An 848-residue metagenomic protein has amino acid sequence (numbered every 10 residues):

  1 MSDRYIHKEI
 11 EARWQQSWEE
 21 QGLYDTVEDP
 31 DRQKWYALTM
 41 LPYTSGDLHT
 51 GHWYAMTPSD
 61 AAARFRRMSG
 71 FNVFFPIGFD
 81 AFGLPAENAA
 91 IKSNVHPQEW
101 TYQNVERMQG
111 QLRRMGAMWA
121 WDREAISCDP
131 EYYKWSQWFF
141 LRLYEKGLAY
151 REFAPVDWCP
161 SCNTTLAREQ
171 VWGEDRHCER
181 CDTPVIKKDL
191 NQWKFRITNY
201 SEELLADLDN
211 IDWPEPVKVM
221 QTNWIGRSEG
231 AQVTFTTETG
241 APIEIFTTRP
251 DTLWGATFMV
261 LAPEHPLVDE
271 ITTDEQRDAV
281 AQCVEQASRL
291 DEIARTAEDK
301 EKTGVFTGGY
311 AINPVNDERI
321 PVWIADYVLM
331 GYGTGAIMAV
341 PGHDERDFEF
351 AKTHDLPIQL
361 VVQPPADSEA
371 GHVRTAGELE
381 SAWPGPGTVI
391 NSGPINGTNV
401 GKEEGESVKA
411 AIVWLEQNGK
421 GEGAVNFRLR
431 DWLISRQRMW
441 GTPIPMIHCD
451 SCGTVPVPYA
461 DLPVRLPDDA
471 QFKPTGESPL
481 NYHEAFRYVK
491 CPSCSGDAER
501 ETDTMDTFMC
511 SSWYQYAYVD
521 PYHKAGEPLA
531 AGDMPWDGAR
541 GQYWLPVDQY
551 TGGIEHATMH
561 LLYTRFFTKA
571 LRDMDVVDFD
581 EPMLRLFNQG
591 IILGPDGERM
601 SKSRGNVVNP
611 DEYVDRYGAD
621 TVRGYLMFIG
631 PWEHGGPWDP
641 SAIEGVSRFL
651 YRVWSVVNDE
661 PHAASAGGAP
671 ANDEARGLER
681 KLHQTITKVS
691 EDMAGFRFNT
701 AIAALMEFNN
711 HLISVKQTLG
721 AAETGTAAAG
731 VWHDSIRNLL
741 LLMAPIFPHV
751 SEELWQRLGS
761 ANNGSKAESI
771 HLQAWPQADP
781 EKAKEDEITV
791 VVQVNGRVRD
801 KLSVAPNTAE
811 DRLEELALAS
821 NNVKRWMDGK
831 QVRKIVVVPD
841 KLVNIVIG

Functional and structural regions predicted by a protein language model:
M1, M40-L48, A120-A125, L329-I337 (+10 more regions): Glycine- and acidic
M1-L38, R67-P76, E99-Q109, W213 (+2 more regions): Conserved oxyanion/phosphate-binding beta-strand-loop segments in alpha/beta enzyme cores
D3-Y5, I10-Q15, S136-Q363, T475 (+7 more regions): NTP-handling and nucleic-acid-processing catalytic cores
R4, R13, S17-Q21, K92-F246 (+7 more regions): Residue patterns forming the tRNA-binding/recognition surfaces of aminoacyl-tRNA synthetases and related DALR
V27-V95, E124-F139, T247-T248, P314-F350 (+1 more regions): N-terminal catalytic cores of NTP/NDP-binding nucleotidyl/phosphoryl-transfer enzymes
D80, E145-S161, G423-C452, T507 (+3 more regions): Helix-rich, typically C-terminal accessory recognition domains appended to large enzymatic cores
I243-H265, W432, R438-M439, I444 (+3 more regions): Conserved phosphate/anionic-ligand binding catalytic regions in large, soluble enzymes, centered on
G309-V315, R319-Y332, R487-H634: Alpha-helical recognition segments enriched in aromatics with Gly/Pro capping that present substrate-recognition
